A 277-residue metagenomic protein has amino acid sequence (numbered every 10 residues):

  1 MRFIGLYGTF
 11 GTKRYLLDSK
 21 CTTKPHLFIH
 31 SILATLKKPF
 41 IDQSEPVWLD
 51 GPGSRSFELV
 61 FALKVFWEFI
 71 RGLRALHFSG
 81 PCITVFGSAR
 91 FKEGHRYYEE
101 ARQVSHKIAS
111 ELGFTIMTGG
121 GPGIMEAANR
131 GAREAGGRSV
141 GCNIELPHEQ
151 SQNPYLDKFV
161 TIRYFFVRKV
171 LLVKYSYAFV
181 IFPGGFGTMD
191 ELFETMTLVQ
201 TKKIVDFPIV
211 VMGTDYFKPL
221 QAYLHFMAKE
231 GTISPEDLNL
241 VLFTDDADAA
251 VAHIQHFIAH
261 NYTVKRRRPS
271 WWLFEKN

Functional and structural regions predicted by a protein language model:
M1-R14, K20-P25: N-terminal amphipathic/hydrophobic targeting modules at extreme N-termini, encompassing cleavable Sec/SRP-type signal
F28-D42, P46-C142: Glycine-rich beta-alpha loop segments
I32-P46, L76, P147-F159, F166-K169 (+1 more regions): Amphipathic, Lys/Arg-enriched alpha-helical "gate/interface" segment within cytosolic domains that mediates
G72, L76, E111, A135 (+4 more regions): Change "in soluble alpha/beta enzymes" to "in soluble alpha/beta proteins
S79-P81, E111-G113, A135-R138, L156 (+3 more regions): Short coil/turn connectors at secondary-structure junctions
G87-A89, G119-G120, C142-E145, I162-F165 (+3 more regions): Fold-independent oxyanion-binding glycine-rich loops and adjacent beta-strand/coil segments at enzyme active sites
G123-F182: Acidic/glycine-enriched connector segments
R163-D215, N261-T263: Active-site/ligand-binding-proximal alpha/beta "capping" segment
